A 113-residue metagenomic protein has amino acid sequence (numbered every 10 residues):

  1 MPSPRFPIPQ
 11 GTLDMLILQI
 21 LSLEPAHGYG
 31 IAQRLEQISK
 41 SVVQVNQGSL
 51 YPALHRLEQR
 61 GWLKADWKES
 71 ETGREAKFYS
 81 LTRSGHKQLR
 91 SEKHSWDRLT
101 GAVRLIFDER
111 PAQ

Functional and structural regions predicted by a protein language model:
M1-S3, Y79: A positively charged, amphipathic N-terminal helix/segment that binds anionic biomolecules
S3-P7, W67-K68: Short beta-strand/turn micro-motifs at beta-sheet edges
R5-S49: N-terminal helix-turn-helix DNA-binding core of bacterial DNA-binding proteins
L50-L57: Basic amphipathic alpha-helical segments that dock to polyanions
E58-R74, S80: Beta-hairpin "wing" of winged helix-turn-helix
L81-G85: Accessory beta->alpha helical hairpin/"wing" motif in late/C-terminal subdomains of nucleic-acid enzymes
H86-Q113: Amphipathic alpha-helical dimerization/coiled-coil segments that flank or bridge DNA-binding/regulatory modules
